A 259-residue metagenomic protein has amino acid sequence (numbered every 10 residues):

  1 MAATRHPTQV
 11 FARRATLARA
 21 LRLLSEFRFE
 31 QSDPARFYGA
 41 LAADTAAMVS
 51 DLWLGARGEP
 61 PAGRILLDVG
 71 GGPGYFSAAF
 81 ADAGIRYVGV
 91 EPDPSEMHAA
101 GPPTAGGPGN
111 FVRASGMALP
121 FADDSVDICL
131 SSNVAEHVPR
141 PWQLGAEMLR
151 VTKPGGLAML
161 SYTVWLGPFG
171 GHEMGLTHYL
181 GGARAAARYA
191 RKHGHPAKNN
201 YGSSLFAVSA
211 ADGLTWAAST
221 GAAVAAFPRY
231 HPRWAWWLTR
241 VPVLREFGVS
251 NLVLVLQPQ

Functional and structural regions predicted by a protein language model:
M1-A118, G145, F206, P232 (+1 more regions): Conserved N-terminal segment of class I S-adenosyl-L-methionine
G72-F76, V151, H172: Gly/Ser/Thr-rich beta-alpha loop segments that engage phosphate groups in nucleotides
T104, R113, P139-E147, K153 (+1 more regions): S-adenosyl-L-methionine-dependent methyltransferase catalytic module, highlighting the catalytic core
F121: Carboxylate-rich, divalent-cation-coordinating active-site regions
L130: A conserved beta-strand element that flanks and buttresses the S-adenosyl-L-methionine
N133-H137: Short catalytic micro-motifs in class I SAM-dependent methyltransferases
